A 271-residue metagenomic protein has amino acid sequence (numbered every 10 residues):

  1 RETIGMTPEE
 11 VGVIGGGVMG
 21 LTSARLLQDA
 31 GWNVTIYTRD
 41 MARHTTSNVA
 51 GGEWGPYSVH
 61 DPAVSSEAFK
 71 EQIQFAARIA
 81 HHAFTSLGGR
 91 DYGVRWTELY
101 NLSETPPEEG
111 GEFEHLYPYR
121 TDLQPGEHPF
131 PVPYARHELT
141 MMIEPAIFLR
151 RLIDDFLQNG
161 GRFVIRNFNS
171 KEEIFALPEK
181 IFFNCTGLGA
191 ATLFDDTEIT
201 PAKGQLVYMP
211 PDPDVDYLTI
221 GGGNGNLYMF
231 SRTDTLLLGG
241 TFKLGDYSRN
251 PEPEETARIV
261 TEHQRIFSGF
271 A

Functional and structural regions predicted by a protein language model:
R1-G5: Short, Lys/Arg-enriched N-terminal segments with co-localized hydrophobic residues within the first ~10-30 amino acids
E10, K180-I181: Conserved acidic residues
E10-T35: N-terminal Rossmann-like FAD-binding beta1-loop-alpha1 element of flavoenzymes
G20-L21, A42-T46: Short N-terminal binding/cap micro-motifs at the start of the first secondary-structure element
R25-A30, I36-R39, N48, G52-W54 (+2 more regions): Active-site substrate-recognition segment that forms the wall of the catalytic cavity or substrate channel
G52-P131: Dinucleotide-binding Rossmann-like beta1-alpha1 core, especially the glycine-rich loop that anchors the ADP
A63, A68-I79, A135-R151, N250-E255: Short beta-strand to alpha-helix junction loop
H128-F130, A135-N169, F175-E179, C185: Helical element adjacent to the flavin cofactor pocket in flavoenzyme catalytic cores
